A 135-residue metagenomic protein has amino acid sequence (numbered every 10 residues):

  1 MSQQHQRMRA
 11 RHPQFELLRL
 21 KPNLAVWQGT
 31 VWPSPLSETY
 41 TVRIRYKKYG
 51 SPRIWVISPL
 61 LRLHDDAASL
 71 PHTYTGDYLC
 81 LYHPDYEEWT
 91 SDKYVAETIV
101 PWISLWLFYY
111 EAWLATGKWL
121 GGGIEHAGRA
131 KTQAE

Functional and structural regions predicted by a protein language model:
M1-N23, G29: Start-of-domain signal
R19-P84, Y94: Compact alpha/beta protein-protein interaction domains typified by the UBC
S58-E135: Domain-scale recognition of soluble eukaryotic interaction modules
